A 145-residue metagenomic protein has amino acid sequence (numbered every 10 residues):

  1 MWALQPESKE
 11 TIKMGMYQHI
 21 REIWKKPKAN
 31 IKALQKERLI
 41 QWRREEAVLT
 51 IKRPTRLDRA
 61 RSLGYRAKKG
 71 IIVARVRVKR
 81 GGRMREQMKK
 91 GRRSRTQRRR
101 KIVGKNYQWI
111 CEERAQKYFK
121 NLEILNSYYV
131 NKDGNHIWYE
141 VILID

Functional and structural regions predicted by a protein language model:
W2-D145: Ribosome-associated RNA-binding proteins
